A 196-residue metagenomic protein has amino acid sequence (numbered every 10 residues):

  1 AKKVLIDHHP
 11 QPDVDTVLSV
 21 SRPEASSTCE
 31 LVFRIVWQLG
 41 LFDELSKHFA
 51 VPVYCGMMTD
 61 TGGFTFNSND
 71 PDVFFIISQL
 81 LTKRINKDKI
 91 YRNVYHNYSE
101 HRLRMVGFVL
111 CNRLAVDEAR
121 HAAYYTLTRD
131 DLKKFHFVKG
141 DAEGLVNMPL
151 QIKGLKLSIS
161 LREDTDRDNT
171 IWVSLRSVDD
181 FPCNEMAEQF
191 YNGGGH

Functional and structural regions predicted by a protein language model:
A1-I6, R34, G195-H196: Short intrinsically disordered, low-complexity coil segments enriched in acidic
K2-I6, L18-S21, A123-Y125, L157-L161: Hydrophobic/aromatic beta-strand patches that form the interior of the parallel beta-sheet core in alpha/beta enzyme
D7-H8, F190: Short, small-residue-rich loop/turn micro-motifs
H8-I77: Short alpha-helices
T61-H196: Hydrophobic helix-and-loop "lid/oligomerization" segment in the mid-to-C-terminal part of catalytic domains
